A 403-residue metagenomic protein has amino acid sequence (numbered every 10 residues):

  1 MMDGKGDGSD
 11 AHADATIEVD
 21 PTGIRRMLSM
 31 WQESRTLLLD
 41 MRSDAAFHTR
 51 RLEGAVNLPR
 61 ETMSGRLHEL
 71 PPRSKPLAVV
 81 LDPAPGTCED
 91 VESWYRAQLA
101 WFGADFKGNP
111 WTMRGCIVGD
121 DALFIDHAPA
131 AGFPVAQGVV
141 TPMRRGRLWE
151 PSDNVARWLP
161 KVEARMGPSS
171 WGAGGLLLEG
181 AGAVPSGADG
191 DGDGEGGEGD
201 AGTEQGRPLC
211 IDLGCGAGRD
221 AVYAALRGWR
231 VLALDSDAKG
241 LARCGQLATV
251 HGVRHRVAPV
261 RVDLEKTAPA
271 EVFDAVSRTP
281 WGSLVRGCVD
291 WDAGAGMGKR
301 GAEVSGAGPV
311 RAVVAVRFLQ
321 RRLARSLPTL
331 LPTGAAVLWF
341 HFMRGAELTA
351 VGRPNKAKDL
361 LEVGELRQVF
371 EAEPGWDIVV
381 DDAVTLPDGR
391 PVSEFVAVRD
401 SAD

Functional and structural regions predicted by a protein language model:
M1-T49, G119-G180, G187: Flexible, polar/low-complexity N-terminal or interdomain linker segments that lie immediately upstream of folded
S64-P142: Thiolate-centered catalytic microenvironments shared by cysteine-dependent enzyme domains
R207-G216: Conserved class I S-adenosyl-L-methionine
R230-D235: Conserved SAM-binding motif I beta-strand of class I
D237-K239: Conserved SAM/SAH-binding beta-strand->alpha-helix loop
C244-G245: Conserved SAM-binding loop
A324-A335: A short glycine-rich, Lys/Arg-flanked "PGG" loop and its adjoining helix->strand segment in the class I
G334-A346: Conserved beta-strand signature within the Rossmann-like core of class I S-adenosyl-L-methionine
